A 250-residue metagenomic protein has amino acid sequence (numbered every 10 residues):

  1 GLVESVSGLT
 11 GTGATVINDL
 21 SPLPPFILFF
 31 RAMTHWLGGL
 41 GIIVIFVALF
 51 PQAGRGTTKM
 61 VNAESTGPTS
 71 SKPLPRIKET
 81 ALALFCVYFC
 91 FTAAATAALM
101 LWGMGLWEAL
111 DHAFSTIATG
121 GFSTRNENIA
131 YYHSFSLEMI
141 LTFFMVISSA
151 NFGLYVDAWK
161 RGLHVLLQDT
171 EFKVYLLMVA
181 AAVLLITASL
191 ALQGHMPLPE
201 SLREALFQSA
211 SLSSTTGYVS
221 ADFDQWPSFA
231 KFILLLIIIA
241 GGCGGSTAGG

Functional and structural regions predicted by a protein language model:
G1-G250: Membrane-proximal intracellular helices of multi-pass ion channels
